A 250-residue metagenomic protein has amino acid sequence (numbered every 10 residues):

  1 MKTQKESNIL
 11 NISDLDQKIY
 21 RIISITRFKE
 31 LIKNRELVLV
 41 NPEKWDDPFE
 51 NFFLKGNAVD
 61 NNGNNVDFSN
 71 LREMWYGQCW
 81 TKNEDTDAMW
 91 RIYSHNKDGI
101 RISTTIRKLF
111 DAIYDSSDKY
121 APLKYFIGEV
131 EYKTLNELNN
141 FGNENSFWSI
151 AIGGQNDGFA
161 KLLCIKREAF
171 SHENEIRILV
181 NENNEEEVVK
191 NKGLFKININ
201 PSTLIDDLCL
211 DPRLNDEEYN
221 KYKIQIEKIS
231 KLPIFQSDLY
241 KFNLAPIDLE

Functional and structural regions predicted by a protein language model:
M1-E250: Partner-binding and oligomerization surfaces adjacent to conserved cores of proteins that assemble macromolecular
